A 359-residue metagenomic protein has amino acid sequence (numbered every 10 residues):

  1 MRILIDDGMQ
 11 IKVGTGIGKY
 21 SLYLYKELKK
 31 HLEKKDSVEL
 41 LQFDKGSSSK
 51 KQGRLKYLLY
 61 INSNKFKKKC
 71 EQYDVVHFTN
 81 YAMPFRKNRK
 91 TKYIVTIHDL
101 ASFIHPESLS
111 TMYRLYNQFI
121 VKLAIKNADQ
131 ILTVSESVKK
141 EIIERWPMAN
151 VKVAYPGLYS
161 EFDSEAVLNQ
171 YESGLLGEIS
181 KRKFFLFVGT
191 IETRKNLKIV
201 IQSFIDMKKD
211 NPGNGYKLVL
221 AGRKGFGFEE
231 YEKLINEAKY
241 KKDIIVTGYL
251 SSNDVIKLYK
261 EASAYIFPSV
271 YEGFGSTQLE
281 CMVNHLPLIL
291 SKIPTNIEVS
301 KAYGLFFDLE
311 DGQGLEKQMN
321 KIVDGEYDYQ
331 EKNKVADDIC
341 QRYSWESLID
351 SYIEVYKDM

Functional and structural regions predicted by a protein language model:
M1-M359: Carbohydrate transferase catalytic cores enriched for Leloir-type hexosyltransferases
